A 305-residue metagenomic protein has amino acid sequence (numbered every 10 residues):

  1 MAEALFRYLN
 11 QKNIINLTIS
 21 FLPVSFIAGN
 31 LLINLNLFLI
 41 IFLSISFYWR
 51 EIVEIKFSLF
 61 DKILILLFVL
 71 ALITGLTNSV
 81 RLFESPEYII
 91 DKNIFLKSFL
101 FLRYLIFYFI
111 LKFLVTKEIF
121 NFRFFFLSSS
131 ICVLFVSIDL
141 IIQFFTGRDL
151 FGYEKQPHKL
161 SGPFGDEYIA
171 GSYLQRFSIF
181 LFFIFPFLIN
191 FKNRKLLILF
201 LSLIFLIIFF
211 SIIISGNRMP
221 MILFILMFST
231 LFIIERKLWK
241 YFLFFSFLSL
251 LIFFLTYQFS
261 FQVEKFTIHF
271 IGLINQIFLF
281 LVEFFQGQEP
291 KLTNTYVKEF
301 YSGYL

Functional and structural regions predicted by a protein language model:
M1-N93, F113-L127, F185-F200, F242 (+1 more regions): Transmembrane signal-anchor hairpin modules in multi-pass inner-membrane enzymes, especially those that act on
A2-L9, F145, L150-F151, F191 (+3 more regions): Short, aromatic- and cysteine-enriched interfacial helices/patches that mediate contacts at lipid membranes
L22, I106-Y108, R123-K155, F164-K240 (+1 more regions): Alpha-helical transmembrane segments of multi-pass inner-membrane proteins
A28-R50, I94-F109, A170-L181, M221-S229: Membrane-embedded alpha-helical segments of multi-pass membrane proteins, especially the transmembrane helices
L82-I89, R148-K159: Membrane-interface helix termini and inter-helical loops of multi-pass transporters
I89, L206-F209, F285, E289-P290: Short glycine/proline-rich turn/loop motifs
I89-F99, P157-G171: Short aromatic-rich membrane-water interface segments that cap or initiate transmembrane helices in multi-pass membrane
S215, E235-L305: A membrane-periplasm/extracellular boundary helix in multi-pass inner-membrane enzymes that assemble envelope glycans
